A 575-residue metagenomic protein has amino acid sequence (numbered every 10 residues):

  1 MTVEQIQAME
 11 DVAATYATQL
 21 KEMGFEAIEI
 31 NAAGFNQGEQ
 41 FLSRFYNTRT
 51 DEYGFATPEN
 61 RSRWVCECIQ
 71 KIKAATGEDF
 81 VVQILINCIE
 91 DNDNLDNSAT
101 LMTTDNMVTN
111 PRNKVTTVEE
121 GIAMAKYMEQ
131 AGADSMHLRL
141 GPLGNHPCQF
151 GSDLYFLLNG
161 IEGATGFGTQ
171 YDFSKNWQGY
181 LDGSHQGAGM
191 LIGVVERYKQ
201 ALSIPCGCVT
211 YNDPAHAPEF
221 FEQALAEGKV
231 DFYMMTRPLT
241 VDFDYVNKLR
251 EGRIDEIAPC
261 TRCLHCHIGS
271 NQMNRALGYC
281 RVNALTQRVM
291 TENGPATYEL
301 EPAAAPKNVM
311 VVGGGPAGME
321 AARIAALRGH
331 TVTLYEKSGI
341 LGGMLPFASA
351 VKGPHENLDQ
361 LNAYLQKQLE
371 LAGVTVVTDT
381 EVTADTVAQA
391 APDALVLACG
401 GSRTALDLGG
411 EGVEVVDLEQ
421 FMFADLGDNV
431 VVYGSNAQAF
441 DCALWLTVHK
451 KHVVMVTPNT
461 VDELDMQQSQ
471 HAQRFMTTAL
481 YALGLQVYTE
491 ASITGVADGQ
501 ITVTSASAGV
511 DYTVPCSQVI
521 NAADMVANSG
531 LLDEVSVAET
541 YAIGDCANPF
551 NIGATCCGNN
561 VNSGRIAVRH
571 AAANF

Functional and structural regions predicted by a protein language model:
M1-V312, P316, E320-L327, T331 (+1 more regions): Flavin-dependent oxidoreductase catalytic cores
E26, D134, D231, D393 (+2 more regions): Conserved acidic residues
I30, L138, M235, V396-A398 (+2 more regions): Redox-cofactor binding/interface segments in oxidoreductases and associated redox assembly factors
F55-S62, P111-V118, L181-A188, V312 (+9 more regions): Hydrophobic alpha-helical scaffolding
K229, L369-V376, E411-E414, L480-Q486 (+1 more regions): A short helix-to-beta-strand connector/capping loop
P302-Y335, V377-A391, A398-Q468, T504-Q518 (+1 more regions): Rossmann-like dinucleotide/flavin-binding elements
T331-L371, Q438, A443-A491: Rossmann-like dinucleotide-binding cores of NAD(P)H-dependent redox enzymes
A363-Q366, A497, V537: Extended, charged coiled-coil helical stalks used as long, distance-spanning scaffolds in large assemblies
